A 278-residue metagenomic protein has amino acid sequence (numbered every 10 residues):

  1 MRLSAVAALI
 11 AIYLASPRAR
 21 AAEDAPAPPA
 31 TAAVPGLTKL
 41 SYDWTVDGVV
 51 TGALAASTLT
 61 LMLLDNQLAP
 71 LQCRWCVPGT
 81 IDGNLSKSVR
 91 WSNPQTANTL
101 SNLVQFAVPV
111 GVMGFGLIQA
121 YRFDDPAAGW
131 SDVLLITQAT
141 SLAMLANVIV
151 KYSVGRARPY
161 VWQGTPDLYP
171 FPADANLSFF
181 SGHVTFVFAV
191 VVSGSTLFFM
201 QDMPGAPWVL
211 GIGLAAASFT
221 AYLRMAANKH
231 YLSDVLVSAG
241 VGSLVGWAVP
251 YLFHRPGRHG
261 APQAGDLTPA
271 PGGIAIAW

Functional and structural regions predicted by a protein language model:
M1-A55, L59-L68, T96-F106, G111 (+2 more regions): Replace "edges of transmembrane helices
N66-T80: Interfacial/capping segments of alpha-helical transmembrane domains
P78-S92, P172: Extracytosolic (periplasmic/ER-lumenal) interhelical loops and adjacent juxtamembrane/interface segments of multi-pass
G116-R122: Conserved, well-structured interaction surfaces
